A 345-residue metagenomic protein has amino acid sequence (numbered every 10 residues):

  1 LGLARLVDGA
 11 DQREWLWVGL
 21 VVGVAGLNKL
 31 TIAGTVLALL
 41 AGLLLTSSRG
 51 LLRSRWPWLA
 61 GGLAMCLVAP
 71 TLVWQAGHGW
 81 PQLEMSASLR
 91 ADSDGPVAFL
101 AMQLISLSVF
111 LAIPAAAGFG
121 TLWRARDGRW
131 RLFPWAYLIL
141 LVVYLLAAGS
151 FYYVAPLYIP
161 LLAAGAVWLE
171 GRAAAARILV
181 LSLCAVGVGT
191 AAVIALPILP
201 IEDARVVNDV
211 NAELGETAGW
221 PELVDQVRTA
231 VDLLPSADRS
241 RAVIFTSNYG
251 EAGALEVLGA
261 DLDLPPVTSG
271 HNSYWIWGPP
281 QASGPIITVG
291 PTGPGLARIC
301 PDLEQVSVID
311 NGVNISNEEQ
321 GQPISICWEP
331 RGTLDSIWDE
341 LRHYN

Functional and structural regions predicted by a protein language model:
L1-W15, A117-A125: Membrane-interface transmembrane helices that cradle and orient dolichyl/undecaprenyl
R5-G23, S54-W58, G62, R131 (+1 more regions): Short hydrophobic alpha-helices at membrane interfaces in multi-pass membrane enzymes
E14-K29, A41, L63-M65, I139-L145: Membrane-interface alpha helices of multi-pass inner-membrane proteins
L16-V22, T31-T46, F110-A116, Y153-L157: Transmembrane-embedded, aromatic-rich helix segments that form part of the hydrophobic channel/pocket engaging
V21, A38-L39, G50-V73, L181-T190: Hydrophobic alpha-helical membrane-interfacial segments at the cytosolic entry of transmembrane helices
I105-G128: Hydrophobic, aromatic-rich transmembrane alpha-helices and their immediate juxtamembrane boundary segments
V109, I113, L138-A174: Hydrophobic/aromatic-rich transmembrane helices and adjacent perimembrane loops
L179-S240, G250-G253, V257-D263, T268-N272 (+1 more regions): Membrane-proximal, lumen/periplasm-facing interface regions of secretory-pathway glyco- and lipid-modifying enzymes
